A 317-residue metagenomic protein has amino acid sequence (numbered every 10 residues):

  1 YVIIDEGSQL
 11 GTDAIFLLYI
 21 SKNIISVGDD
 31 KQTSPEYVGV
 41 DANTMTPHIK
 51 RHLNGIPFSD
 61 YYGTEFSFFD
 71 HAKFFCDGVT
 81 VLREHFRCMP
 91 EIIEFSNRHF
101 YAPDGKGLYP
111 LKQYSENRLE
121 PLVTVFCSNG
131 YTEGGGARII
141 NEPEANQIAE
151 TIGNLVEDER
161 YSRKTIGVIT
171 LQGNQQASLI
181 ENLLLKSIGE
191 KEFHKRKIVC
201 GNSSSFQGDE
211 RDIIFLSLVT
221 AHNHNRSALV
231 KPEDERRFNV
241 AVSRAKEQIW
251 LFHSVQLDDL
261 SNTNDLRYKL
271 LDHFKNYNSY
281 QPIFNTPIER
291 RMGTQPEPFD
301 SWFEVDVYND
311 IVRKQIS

Functional and structural regions predicted by a protein language model:
Y1-Y101: ASCE P-loop NTPase helicase motor core
V2-D5, S26-G28, L82, V125-C127 (+4 more regions): Generic beta-strand/beta-sheet core signal
G11-I15, S67-F69, P110-L111, I152-D158 (+3 more regions): Generic recognition of flexible, low-complexity loop/linker segments
I20-N23, F74-V79, L119-L122, E210-I213 (+1 more regions): Short glycine-/polar-rich loops that comprise or flank the Walker A/P-loop and associated switch/sensor motifs
V40-T80, N223-I316: Helicase C-terminal subdomain and adjacent C-terminal extension
F68-F75, Q113-L119, I188-H194: Short, conserved catalytic or adaptor-binding loops enriched in Gly and charged residues
Y101-N182: Conserved helicase/translocase motor-coupling segment
E157-I169, N174-S243, V255-S261, H273-Y280: Conserved helicase C-terminal RecA-like lobe
